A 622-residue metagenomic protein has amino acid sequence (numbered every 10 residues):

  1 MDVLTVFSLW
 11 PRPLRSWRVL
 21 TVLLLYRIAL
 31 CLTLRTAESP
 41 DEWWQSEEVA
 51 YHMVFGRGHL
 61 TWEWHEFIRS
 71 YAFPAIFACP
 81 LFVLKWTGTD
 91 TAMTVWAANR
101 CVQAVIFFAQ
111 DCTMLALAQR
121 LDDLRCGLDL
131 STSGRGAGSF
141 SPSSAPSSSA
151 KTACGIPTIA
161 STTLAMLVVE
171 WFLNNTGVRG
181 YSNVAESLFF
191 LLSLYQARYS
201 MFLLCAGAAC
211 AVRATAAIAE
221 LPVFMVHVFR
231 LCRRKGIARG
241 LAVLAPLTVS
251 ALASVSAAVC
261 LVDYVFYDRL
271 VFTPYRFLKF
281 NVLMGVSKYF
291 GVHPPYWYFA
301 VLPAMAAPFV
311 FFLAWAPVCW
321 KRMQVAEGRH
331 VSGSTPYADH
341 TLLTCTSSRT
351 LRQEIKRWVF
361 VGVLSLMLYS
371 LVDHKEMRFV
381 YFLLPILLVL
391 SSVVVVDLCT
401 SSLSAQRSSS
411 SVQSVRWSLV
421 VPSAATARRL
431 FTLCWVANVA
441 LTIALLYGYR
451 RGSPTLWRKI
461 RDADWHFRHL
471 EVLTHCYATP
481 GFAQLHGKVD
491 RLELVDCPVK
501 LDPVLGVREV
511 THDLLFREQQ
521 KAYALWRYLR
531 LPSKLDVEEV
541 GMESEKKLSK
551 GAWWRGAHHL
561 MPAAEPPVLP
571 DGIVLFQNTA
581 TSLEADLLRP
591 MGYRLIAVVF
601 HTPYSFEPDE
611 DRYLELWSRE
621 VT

Functional and structural regions predicted by a protein language model:
L20-L24, A253, A257, K321-Q324 (+5 more regions): Signature aromatic-anchored transmembrane alpha helix within multi-pass, membrane-resident enzymes that catalyze glycan
T36-V49, G58-P80, A97, F266-R276 (+3 more regions): Extracytoplasmic catalytic/substrate-binding loops of multi-pass membrane glycan-assembly enzymes
S39-D41, N175-A185, E376-V380: Short acidic/glycine- and proline-prone juxtamembrane loop motifs at membrane-interface regions of multi-pass membrane
Q45-V54, H65-A92, C101-V105, V184 (+2 more regions): Short hydrophobic/aromatic helix or loop-helix immediately within or flanking a transmembrane segment in polytopic
A97-G136: Transmembrane-helix motifs of polytopic, lipid-linked glycan transferases
T113-A116, M166, A185-C205, I386-L390: Specific aromatic-rich, kink-prone transmembrane helix
N183, C205-K375, A444-L445: Transmembrane-lumen/periplasm boundary regions of multi-pass, lipid-linked membrane glycan transferases
S404-R416, P422-G572, H601, E620-V621: Membrane-embedded, lumen/periplasm-facing catalytic core of multi-pass transferases that use lipid-linked donors
